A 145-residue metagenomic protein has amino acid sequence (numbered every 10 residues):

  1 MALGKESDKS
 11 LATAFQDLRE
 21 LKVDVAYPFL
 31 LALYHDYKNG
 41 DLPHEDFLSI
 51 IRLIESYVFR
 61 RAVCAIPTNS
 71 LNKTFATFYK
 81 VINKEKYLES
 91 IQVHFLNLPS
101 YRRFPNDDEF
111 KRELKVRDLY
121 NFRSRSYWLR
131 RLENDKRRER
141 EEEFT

Functional and structural regions predicted by a protein language model:
M1-R131, D135: A cross-family structural signal marking well-folded subdomains
E139-E141: Short, charge-rich patches within N-terminal targeting peptides
E143-T145: Histidine-centered nuclease catalytic patch
